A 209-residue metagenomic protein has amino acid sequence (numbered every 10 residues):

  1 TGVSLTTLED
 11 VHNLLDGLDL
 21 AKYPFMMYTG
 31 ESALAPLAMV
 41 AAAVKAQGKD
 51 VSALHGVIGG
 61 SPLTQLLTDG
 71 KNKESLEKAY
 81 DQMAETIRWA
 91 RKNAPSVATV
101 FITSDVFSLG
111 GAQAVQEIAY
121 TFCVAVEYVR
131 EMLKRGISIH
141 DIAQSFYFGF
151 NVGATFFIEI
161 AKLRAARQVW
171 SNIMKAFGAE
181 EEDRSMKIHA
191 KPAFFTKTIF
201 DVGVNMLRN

Functional and structural regions predicted by a protein language model:
T1, V204-N209: Non-catalytic terminal/interface segments that mediate subunit docking, oligomerization, and allosteric communication
T1-E159, F177-E180, R184-K191: Catalytic alpha/beta active-site cores
A35-A42, Q168, N172, R208-N209: Contiguous, well-ordered alpha-helical segments that form the cores/surfaces of helical PPI scaffolds
E159-R167, S171: Extended amphipathic alpha-helical segments enriched in small hydrophobics
S171, A193-N205: Flexible, glycine/threonine-enriched loop-and-boundary segments that flank and lead into catalytic domains of large
